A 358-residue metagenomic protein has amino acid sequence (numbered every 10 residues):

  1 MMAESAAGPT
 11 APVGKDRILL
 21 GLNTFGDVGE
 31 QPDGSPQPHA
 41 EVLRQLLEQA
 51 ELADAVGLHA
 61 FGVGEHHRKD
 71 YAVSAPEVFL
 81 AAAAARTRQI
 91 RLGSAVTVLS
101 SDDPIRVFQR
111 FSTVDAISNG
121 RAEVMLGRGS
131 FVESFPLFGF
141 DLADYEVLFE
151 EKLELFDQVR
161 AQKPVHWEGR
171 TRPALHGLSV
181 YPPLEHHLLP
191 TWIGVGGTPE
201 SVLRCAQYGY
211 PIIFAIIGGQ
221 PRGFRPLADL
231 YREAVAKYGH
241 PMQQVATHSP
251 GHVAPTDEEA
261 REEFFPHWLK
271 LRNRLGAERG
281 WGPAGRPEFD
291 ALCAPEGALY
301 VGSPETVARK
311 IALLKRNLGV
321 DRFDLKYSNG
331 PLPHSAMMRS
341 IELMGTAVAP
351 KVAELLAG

Functional and structural regions predicted by a protein language model:
M1-T87, R91, L189: N-terminal beta1-alpha1-beta2 module of alpha/beta enzyme domains
M2-D16, L22, E146-S179, P221-D321 (+1 more regions): An alpha-helical appendage that flanks or caps ligand/catalytic pockets
M2-I18, P32, D103-Y210, R222-R225 (+1 more regions): Internal, glycine-rich beta/alpha segment that forms the wall or movable "lid" of small-molecule/cofactor binding
G14, D54-A55, L80-R88, F111 (+4 more regions): Acidic (Asp/Glu)-rich catalytic clusters
L20, A53, G57, E65 (+7 more regions): Conserved, mostly hydrophobic/aromatic
L20-T24, F61-V63, L92-S94, A122-L126 (+4 more regions): Hydrophobic faces of well-ordered beta-strands that scaffold small-molecule active sites in alpha/beta enzyme cores
V28-L43, T97-I105, H187-G197, P295-P304: Active-site mouth loops of central-metabolism enzymes
A40-L52, G196-L203, T306-L313: Short, acidic/polar
